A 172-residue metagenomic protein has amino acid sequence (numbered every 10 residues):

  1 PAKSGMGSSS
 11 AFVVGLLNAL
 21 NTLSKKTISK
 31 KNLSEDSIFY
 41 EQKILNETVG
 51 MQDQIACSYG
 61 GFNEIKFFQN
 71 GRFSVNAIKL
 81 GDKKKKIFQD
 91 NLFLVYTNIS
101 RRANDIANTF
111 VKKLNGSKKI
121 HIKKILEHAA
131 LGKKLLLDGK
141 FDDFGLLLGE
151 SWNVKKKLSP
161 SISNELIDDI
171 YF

Functional and structural regions predicted by a protein language model:
A2: Short, structured segments at the rim of ligand-binding sites
G5-K26: DPxDG-like acidic metal-binding loop motif
G7, A11, Q52, F62: Gly/Ser/Thr-rich beta-alpha loop segments that engage phosphate groups in nucleotides
L23, S29, E35-T48, Q54-F172: C-terminal nucleotide
